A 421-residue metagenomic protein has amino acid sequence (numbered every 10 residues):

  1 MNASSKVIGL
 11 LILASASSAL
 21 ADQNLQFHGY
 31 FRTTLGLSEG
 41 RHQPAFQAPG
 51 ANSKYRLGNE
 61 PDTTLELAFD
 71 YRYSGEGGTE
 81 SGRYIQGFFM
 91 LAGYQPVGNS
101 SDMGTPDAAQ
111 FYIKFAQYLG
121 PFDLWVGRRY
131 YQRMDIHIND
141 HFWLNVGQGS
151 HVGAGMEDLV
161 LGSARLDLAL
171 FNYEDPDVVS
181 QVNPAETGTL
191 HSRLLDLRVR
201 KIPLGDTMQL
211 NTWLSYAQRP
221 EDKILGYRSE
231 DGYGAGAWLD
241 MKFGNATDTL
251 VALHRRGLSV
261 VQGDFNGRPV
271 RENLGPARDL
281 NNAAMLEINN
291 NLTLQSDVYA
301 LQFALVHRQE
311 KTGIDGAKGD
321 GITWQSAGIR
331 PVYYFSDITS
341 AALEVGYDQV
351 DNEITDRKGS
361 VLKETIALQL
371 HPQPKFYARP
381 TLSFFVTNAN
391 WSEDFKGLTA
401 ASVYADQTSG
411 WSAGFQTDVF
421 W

Functional and structural regions predicted by a protein language model:
M1-Q26: Cleavable N-terminal export/targeting peptides
S17-S18, D22, L67-E80, K114-L119 (+9 more regions): Outer-membrane beta-barrel proteins
N24-Q26, G58-D177, S192-L210, V386-W391: Outer membrane beta-barrel
L25-F31, G78-F89, F122-V126, G162-L168 (+7 more regions): Transmembrane beta-strands of outer-membrane beta-barrel proteins
G36-S38, E76, A92-G98, R129-H141 (+7 more regions): Sequence/structural signature of outer-membrane beta-barrel proteins
L37-D62, S402: Surface-exposed strand-loop-strand hairpins of Gram-negative outer-membrane beta-barrel proteins
P44-P49, H141-V146, N183-E186, G226-G232 (+4 more regions): Flexible, surface-exposed loop regions and adjacent strand-edge segments of Gram-negative outer-membrane beta-barrel
L197-P220, G226-E353, G359-I366, L370 (+2 more regions): Detector for outer-membrane/organellar transmembrane beta-barrel domains, recognizing the amphipathic beta-strand
